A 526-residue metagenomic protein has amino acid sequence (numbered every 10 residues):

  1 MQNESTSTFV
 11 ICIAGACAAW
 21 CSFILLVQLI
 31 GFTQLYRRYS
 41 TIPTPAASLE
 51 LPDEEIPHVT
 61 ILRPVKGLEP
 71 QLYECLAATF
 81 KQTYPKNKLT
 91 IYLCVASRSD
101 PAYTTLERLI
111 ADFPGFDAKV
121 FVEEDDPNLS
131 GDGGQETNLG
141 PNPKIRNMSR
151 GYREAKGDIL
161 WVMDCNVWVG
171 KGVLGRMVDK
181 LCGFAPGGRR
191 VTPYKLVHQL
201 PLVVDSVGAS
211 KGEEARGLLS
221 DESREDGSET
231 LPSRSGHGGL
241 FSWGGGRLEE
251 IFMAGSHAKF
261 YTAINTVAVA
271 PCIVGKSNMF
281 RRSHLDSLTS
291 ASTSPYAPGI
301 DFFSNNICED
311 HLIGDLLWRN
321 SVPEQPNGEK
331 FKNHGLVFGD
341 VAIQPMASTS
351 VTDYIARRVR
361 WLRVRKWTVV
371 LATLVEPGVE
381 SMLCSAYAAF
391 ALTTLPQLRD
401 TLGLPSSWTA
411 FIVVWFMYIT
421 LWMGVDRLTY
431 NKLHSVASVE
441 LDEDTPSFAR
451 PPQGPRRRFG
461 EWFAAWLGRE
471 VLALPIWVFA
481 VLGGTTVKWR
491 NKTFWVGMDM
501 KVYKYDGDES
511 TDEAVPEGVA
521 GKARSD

Functional and structural regions predicted by a protein language model:
M1-D53, G484: N-terminal membrane-anchoring/stem segments of glycan-assembly enzymes
S5-S22, L371-P377, T409-F416, L467: Alpha-helical transmembrane segments of integral membrane proteins
L29-F32, V496-M498, Y505: Short capping micro-motif at the N-terminus of alpha-helices
L35-L371, D506-D526: Non-transmembrane catalytic domains and loops of membrane-associated enzymes and transporters that build or traffic
R38-S48, S435-S447, K492: Interhelical loop segments of eukaryotic multi-pass membrane proteins
G255-V269, L474-M498, V502: Low-complexity, charge- and small-residue-enriched intrinsically disordered regions
H334, S350-V351, W462-R469, V481 (+5 more regions): Pan-eukaryotic secretory-pathway lumenal catalytic ectodomains of glycan-active enzymes
E376-K488: Membrane-embedded multi-pass helical conduit in multi-pass membrane proteins, especially envelope-biosynthetic
